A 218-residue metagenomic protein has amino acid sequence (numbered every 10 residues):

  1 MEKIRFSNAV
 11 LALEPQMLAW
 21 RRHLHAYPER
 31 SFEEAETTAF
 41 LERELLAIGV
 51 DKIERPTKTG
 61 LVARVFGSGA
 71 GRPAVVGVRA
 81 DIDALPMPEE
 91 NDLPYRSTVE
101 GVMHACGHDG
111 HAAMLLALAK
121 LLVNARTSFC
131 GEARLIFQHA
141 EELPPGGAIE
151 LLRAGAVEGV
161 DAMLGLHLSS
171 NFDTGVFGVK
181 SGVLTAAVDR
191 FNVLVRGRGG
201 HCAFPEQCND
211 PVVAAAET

Functional and structural regions predicted by a protein language model:
E2-H104, D109, A113-F129: Acidic/His- and Gly-rich active-site-bordering loop/insert found across diverse amide/peptide-bond hydrolases
V62, L85-M87, N91-M103, D109-G110 (+1 more regions): Histidine/acidic-residue-rich, glycine-tolerant segments that coordinate divalent metal ions
